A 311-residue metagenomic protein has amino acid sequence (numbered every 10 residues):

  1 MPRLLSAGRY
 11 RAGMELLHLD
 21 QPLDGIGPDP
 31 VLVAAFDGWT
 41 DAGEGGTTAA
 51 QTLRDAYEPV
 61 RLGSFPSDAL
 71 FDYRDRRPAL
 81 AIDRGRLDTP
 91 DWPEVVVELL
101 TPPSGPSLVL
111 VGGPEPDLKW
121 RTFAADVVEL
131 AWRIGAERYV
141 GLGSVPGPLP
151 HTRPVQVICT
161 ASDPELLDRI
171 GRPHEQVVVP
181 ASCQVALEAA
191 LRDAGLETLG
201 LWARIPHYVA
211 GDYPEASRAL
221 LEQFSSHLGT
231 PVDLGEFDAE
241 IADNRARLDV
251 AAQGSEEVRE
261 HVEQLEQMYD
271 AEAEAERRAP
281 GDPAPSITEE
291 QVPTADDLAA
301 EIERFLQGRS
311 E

Functional and structural regions predicted by a protein language model:
G8-G113: N-terminal short beta-loop-beta anion/metal-coordinating cradle
A34-A35, G112-G113, G141-G143, W202-R204: Short beta-strand segments
F36-T40, L110-W120, I170-V178, H207-G211: Flexible, glycine/proline-enriched loop segments at strand-loop-helix junctions that form or flank small-ligand binding
E44-T48, L118, T122, S182 (+4 more regions): Conserved active-site and cofactor/substrate-binding residues in soluble primary-metabolism enzymes
P106, P114-E165, L187: Internal, conserved structured core segments that host functional sites
P148-P231: Catalytic cores of processing enzymes, dominated by hydrolases/peptidases, characterized by acidic/His-rich
V209-E311: A conserved C-terminal secondary-structure "cap"
